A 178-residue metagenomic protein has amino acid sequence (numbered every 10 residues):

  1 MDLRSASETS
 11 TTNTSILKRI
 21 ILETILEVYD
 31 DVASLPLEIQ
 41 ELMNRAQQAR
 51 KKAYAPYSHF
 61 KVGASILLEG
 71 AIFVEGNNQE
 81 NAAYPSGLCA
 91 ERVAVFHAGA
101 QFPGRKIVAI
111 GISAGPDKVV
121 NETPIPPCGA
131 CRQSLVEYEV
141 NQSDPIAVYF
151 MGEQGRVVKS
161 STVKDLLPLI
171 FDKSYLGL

Functional and structural regions predicted by a protein language model:
D2-R45: Short, compositionally biased leader-like segments
K18, Q48-K51, R132-S134: Short secondary-structure boundary micro-motifs
M43-P56: Beta-lactamase-like hydrolase cores
P56-S58, S86: Short, surface-exposed helix-loop/turn micro-motifs enriched in polar/charged residues
H59-L68, Y149: Short beta-strand scaffold segments in enzyme catalytic cores
E75-L176: Zn2+-dependent cytidine deaminase-like catalytic core
